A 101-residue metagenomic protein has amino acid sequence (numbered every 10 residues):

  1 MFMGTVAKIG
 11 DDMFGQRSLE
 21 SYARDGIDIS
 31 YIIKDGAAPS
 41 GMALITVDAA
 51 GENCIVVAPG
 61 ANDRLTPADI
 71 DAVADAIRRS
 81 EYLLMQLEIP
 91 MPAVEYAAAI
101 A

Functional and structural regions predicted by a protein language model:
F2-Y82: Conserved N-terminal subdomain of the carbohydrate kinase-like
D69-I70, D75-A101: Conserved beta-alpha-beta core of the PfkB/ribokinase-like small-molecule kinase fold
